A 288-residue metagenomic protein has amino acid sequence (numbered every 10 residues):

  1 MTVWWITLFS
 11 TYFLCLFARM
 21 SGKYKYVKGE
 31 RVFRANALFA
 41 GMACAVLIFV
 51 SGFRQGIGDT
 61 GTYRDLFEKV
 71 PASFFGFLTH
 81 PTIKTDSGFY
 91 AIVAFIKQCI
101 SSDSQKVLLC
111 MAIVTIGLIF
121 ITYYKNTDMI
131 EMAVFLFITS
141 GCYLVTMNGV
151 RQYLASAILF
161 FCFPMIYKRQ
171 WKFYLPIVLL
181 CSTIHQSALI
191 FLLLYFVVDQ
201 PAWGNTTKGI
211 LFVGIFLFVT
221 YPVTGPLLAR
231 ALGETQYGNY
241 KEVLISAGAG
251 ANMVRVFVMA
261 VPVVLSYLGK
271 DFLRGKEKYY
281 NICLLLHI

Functional and structural regions predicted by a protein language model:
M1-L47: Start-transfer (signal-anchor) and selected internal transmembrane alpha helices of multi-pass inner/ER membrane
T7, Y174-P176, S187-V198: Transmembrane-embedded, aromatic-rich helix segments that form part of the hydrophobic channel/pocket engaging
G61-A72, L78-S101: Short hydrophobic/aromatic helix or loop-helix immediately within or flanking a transmembrane segment in polytopic
G61-R64, Y90, Y195-I288: Alpha-helical transmembrane segments and terminal signal-anchor/GPI-anchor hydrophobic tails, characterized by long
S87, C99-V114: Loop-to-helix entry region of an early transmembrane alpha helix in multi-pass inner-membrane enzymes
F120-S140: Transmembrane-helix signature of polytopic, membrane-embedded enzymes that assemble or transfer cell-envelope glycans
M147-Y153: Short acidic/glycine- and proline-prone juxtamembrane loop motifs at membrane-interface regions of multi-pass membrane
L159-K172: Membrane-interface transmembrane helices that cradle and orient dolichyl/undecaprenyl
